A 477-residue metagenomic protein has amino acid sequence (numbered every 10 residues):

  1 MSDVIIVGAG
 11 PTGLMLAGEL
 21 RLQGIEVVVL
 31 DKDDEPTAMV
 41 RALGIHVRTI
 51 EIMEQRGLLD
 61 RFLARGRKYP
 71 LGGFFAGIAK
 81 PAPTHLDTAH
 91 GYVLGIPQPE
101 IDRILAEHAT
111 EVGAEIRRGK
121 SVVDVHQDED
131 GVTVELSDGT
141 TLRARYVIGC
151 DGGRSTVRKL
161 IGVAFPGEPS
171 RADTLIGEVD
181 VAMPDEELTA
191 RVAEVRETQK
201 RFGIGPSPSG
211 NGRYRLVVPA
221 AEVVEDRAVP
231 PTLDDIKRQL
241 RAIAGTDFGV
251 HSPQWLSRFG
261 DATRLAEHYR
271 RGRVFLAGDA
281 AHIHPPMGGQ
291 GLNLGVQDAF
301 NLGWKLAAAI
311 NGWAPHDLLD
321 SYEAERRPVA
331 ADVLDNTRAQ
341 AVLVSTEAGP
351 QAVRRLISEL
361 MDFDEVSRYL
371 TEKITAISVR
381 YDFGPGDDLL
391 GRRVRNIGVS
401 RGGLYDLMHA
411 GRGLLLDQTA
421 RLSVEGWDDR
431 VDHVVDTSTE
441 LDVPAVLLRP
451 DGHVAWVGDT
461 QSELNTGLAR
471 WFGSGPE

Functional and structural regions predicted by a protein language model:
S2-D3, V7, L22-Q23, K32 (+6 more regions): Helical substrate-recognition/capping region of FAD-dependent monooxygenase/halogenase enzymes
G13-L14: N-terminal Rossmann-fold NAD(P) dinucleotide-binding loop
R21-A42: Glycine-rich FAD pyrophosphate-binding loop
A38-T110, G205: Active-site-adjacent segment of FAD-dependent monooxygenases/related oxidoreductases
R65, G210, V229-Q290, L294 (+3 more regions): FAD/FMN-dependent oxidoreductases across multiple families
E107, Y146, C150-D261: Conserved FAD-binding catalytic core of PHBH/FMO-like flavoproteins
R118-V132, F259: A conserved short coil-to-beta-strand element within the FAD-binding core of flavoproteins
S137-G139, Q199: Glycine-centered tight beta-turn/hairpin loop motif at sheet-sheet or coil-to-beta transitions
